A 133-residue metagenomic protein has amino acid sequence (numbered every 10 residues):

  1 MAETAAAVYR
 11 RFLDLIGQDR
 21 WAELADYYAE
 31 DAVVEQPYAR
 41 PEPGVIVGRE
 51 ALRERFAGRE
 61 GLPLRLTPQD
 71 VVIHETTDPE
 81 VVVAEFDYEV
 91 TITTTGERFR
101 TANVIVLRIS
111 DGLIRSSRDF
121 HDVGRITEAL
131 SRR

Functional and structural regions predicted by a protein language model:
M1-D26, E30, R132-R133: Short, low-complexity N-terminal intrinsically disordered segments enriched in polar/charged residues
Y27-T77: A solvent-exposed, acidic/Ser-Thr-rich amphipathic alpha-helical stretch
Y28-A29, Y88-V90, I105, H121: Short beta-strand segments enriched in hydrophobic/aromatic residues within well-folded beta-rich domains
P68-H74, Y88, A102-L107: Hydrophobic/aromatic beta-strand elements that line small-molecule binding cavities or substrate pockets in beta-rich
D78-Y88: A short hydrophobic beta-strand element
V81, V104-E128: Short beta-strand edge/turn micro-motifs at domain boundaries
V90-R100: Short, cysteine-centered beta-strand-loop-beta hairpins and adjacent loop/turn segments enriched in charged/polar
